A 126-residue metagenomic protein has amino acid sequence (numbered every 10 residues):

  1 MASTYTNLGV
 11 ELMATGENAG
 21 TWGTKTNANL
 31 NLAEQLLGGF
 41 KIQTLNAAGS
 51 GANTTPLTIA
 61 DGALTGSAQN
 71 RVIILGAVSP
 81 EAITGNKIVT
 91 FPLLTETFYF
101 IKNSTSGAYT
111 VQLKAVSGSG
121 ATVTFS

Functional and structural regions predicted by a protein language model:
A2-G9, G16-V111: Exposed extracellular interaction/assembly regions and N-terminal maturation sites
F100, G118-G120: Intrinsically disordered, low-complexity segments enriched in polar/charged residues with Gly/Pro, especially when
V111-S117: Short acidic, flexible loop segments centered on an aromatic residue
G120-S126: Short, intrinsically disordered, charge-balanced linker/junction segments flanking boundaries in proteins
